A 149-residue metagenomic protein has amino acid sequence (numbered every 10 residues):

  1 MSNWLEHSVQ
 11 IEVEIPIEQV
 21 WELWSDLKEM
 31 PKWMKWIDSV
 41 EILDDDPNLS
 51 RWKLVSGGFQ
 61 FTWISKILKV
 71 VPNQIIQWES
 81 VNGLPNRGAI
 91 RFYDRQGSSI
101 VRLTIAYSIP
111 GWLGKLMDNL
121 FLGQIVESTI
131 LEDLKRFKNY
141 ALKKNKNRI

Functional and structural regions predicted by a protein language model:
M1-D45, N139, N147-I149: Hydrophobic ligand-binding cavity/cleft-lining segments
E6-S8, Q60-I64, P85-A89, I100: Short, surface-exposed coil-to-beta transition loops
V13-I15, S56-G58, K69-V71, L84-N86 (+1 more regions): Beta-strand elements of well-folded, non-transmembrane domains
E14-I17, L43-D46, K69-N73, R91-I100: A short, structured loop/turn motif at beta-sheet edges
V20-W24, M30, S50-W52, I67 (+3 more regions): Hydrophobic pocket/interface hotspot
Q74-S80: Short, solvent-exposed secondary-structure boundary/capping segments
S80-E132, N139, R148-I149: Beta-strand/loop substructures that line and gate deep hydrophobic ligand-binding cavities in soluble
